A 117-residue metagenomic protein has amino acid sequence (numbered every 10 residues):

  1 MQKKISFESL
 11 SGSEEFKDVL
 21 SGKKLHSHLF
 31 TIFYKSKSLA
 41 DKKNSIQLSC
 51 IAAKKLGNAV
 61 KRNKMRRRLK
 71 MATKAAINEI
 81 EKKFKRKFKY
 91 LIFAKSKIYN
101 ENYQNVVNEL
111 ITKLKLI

Functional and structural regions predicted by a protein language model:
M1-I117: Positively charged, solvent-exposed patches that mediate nucleic-acid binding
